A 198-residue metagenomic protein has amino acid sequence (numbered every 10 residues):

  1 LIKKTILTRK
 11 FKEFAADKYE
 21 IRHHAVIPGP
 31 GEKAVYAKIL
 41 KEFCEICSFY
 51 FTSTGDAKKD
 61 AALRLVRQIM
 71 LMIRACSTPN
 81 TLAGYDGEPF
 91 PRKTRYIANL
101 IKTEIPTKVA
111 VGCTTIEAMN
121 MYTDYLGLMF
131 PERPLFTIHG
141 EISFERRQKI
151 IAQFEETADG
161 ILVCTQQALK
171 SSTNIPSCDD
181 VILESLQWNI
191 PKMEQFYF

Functional and structural regions predicted by a protein language model:
L1-D86, P91-N99, T103-T107: Inter-lobe coupling linker of SF2 helicases/translocases
F11-F43, C164-F198: SF2 helicase/translocase ATPase core recognition
A34, R95, N120, D124 (+4 more regions): Alpha-helical elements of the RecA-like P-loop NTPase motor core of helicases
L63, G87-R95, C113, E141-Q148 (+1 more regions): Conserved phosphate-coordination/catalytic loops
K102-E104, Q153-T157, T173-I175: Conserved catalytic network of the ASCE P-loop NTPase/AAA+ motor domain
P106-K108, D159-G160: Pre-Walker A (Motif I) flank of P-loop NTPase domains
K108-T115: Conserved RecA-like ASCE P-loop NTPase motor core of nucleic-acid helicases/translocases
N120, E132-Q166: Conserved helicase ATPase core of P-loop NTP-dependent helicases/translocases
